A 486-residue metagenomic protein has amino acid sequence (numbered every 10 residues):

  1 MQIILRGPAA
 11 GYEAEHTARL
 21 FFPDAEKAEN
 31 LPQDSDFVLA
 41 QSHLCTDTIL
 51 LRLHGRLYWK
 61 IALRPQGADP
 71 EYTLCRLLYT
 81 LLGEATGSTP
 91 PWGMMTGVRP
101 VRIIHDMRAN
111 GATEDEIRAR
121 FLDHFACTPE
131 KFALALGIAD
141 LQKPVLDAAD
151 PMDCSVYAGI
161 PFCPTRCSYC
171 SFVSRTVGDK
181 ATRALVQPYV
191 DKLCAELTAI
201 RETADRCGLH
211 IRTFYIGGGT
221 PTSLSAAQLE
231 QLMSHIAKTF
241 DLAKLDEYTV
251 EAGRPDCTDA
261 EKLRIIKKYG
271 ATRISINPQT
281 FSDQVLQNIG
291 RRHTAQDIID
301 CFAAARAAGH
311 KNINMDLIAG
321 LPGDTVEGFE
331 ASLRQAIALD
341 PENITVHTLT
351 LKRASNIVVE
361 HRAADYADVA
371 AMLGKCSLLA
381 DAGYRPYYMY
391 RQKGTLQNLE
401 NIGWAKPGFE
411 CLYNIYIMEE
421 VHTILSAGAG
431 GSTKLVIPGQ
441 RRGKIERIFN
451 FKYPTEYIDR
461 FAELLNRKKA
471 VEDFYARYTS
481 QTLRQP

Functional and structural regions predicted by a protein language model:
M1-R102, D106-N110, L193, P407-P486: Radical SAM enzyme core and accessory elements
I49-L51, A158, I274-I276: Short beta-strand motif preference
L82-T89, A109-V156, C207: N-terminal [4Fe-4S]-dependent radical SAM core
G97-R102, I138-A139, V173: Short, conserved phosphate-binding/catalytic loop or strand-edge motifs used in phosphoryl-/nucleotidyl-transfer
R99-I103, M107, E116-R120, Q284: A general alpha-helix detector
P151-V190: Canonical Radical SAM [4Fe-4S] cluster-binding loop centered on the CxxxCxxC motif and its immediate flanking residues
S174-G374: Conserved non-cysteine loop/helix-boundary elements of the Radical SAM core domain that shape
Q284, N288-I289, A319-V326, P341-D365 (+2 more regions): Flexible glycine/acidic-rich beta-alpha junction loops that bind and position SAM and/or redox cofactors in anaerobic
